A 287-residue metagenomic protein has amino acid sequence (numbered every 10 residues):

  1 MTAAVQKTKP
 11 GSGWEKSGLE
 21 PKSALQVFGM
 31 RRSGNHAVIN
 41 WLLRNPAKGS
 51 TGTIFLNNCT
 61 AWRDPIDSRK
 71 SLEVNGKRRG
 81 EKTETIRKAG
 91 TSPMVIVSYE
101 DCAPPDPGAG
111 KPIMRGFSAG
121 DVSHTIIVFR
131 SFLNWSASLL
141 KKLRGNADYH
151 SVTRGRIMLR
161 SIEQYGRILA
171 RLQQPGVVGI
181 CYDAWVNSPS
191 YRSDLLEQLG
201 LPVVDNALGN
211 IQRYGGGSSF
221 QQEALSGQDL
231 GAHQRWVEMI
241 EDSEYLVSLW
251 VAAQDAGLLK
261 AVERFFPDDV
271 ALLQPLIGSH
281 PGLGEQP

Functional and structural regions predicted by a protein language model:
M1-P21, L201-P287: PAPS-dependent sulfotransferases, especially Golgi type II membrane carbohydrate sulfotransferases
M1-T91: PAPS-dependent sulfotransferase catalytic core
R32, G155-L159, P189, A252 (+2 more regions): Generic detection of long, well-ordered alpha-helical segments
L42, G116, L195, A261-V262: Broad structural signal for hydrophobic residues in well-ordered alpha-helices, predominantly aliphatic
A47, R144-G145, G282: Residue-level marker of structural boundaries
R78-E81, R167-L169, D268-D269: Extracellular glycan-modifying ectodomains
G90, V95, Y99-D205, S219-H233: PAPS-dependent sulfotransferase catalytic domain
